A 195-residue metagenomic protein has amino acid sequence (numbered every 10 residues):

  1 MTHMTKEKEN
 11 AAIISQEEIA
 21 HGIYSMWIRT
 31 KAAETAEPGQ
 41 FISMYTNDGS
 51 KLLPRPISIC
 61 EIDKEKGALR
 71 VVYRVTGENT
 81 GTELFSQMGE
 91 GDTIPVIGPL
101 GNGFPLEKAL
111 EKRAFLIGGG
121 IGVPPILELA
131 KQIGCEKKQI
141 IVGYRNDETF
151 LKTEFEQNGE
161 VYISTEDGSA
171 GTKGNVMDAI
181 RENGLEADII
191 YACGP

Functional and structural regions predicted by a protein language model:
T2-E90: Ferredoxin-reductase
T80-P195: FNR/FR-type flavoprotein reductase catalytic core
